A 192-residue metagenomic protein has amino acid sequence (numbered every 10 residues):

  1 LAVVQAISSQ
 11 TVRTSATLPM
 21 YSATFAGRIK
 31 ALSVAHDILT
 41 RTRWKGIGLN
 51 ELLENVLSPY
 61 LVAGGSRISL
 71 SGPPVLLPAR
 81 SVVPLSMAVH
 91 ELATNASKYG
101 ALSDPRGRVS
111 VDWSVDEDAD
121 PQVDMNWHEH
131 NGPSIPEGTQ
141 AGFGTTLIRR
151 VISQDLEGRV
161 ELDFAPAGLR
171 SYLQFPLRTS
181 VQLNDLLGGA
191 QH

Functional and structural regions predicted by a protein language model:
S8-P19, R43: Short acidic helix/loop segment immediately C-terminal to the autophosphorylated histidine in two-component histidine
S22-I38, T42-V62, D112-S114: Short beta-to-alpha transition helix within the HATPase_c
V62-R108, T139: Conserved short strand/loop->alpha-helix "switch" segment adjacent to the catalytic nucleotide/phosphoryl-transfer site
G65-P73, M125-W127, E161-D163: Conserved transmitter core of two-component histidine kinases
R106-D120, E129: Short beta-strand/loop element within the Bergerat-fold HATPase_c
P133, A165-Y172: Glycine-rich nucleotide-binding loop
P133-E161, Q191: ATP phosphate-binding glycine-rich loop and adjacent ATP-lid/helix-beta elements within ATP-binding kinase/ATPase
L173-H192: C-terminal end segment of the histidine kinase catalytic
